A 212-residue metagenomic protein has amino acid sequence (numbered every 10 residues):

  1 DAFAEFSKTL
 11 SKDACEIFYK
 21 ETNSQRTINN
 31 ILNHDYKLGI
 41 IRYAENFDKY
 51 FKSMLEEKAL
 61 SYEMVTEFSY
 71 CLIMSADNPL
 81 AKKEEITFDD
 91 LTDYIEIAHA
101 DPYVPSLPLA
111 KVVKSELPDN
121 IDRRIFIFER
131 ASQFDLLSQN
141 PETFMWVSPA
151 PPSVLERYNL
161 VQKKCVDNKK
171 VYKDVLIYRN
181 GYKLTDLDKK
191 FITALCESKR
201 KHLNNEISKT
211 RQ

Functional and structural regions predicted by a protein language model:
D1-T22, D188-K189, T193-Q212: N-terminal hydrophobic or amphipathic helices and topogenic motifs
D1-Y50: Central regulatory/effector-binding core of bacterial HTH transcription factors
A2-E5, F47-K49, F88, T92-L117 (+2 more regions): Secondary-structure junction motif
N23-S24, I40-F47, S75-A76, Q139-E142 (+1 more regions): Beta->alpha turn/N-cap motifs
L32-K37, D101-V161: Hydrophobic hinge/microswitch elements
M54-Y70, M74-E96: Flexible hinge/capping segments at coil-to-helix
E56-E63, F68, A131-G181: Beta-alpha-beta core module
I73-A81, K173-L184: A bilobed periplasmic-binding-protein/Venus flytrap-type ligand-binding module shared by bacterial periplasmic
